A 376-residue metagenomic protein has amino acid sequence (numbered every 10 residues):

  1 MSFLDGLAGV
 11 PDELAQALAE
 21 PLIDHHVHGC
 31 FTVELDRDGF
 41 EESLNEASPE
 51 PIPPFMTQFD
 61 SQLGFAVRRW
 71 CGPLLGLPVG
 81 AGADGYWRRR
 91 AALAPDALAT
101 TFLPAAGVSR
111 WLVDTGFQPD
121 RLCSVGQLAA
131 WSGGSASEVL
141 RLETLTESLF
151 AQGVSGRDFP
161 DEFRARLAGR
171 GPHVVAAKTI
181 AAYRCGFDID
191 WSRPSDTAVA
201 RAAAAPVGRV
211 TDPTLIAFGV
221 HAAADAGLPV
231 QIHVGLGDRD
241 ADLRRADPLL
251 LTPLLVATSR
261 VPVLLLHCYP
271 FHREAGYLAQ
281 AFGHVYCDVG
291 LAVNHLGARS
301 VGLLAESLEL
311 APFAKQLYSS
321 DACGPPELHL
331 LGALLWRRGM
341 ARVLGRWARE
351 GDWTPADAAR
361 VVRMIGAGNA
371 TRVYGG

Functional and structural regions predicted by a protein language model:
S2-G6, F102-P229, V293: Active-site gating/metal-coordination segments in enzymes
S2-H25, R37-L77, D84-R89, F313-A314 (+1 more regions): Mid-to-C-terminal alpha-helical segments outside catalytic/metal-binding sites
P21-E34, V230-G235: Histidine-centered catalytic micro-motifs
H26, W111, A177, A223 (+4 more regions): Conserved, mostly hydrophobic/aromatic
D38-S132, E138, P160-P172: Alpha-helical scaffold segments that flank or form the walls of functional sites
F117, T144, A181-Y183, L236-D238 (+3 more regions): Active-site-proximal loop/turn and secondary-structure-junction residues that shape catalytic pockets, frequently
A226, I232-Q280: Catalytic core of soluble alpha/beta enzymes
P262-G376: H/E-rich (His + Asp/Glu) clusters that bind or coordinate divalent metals
